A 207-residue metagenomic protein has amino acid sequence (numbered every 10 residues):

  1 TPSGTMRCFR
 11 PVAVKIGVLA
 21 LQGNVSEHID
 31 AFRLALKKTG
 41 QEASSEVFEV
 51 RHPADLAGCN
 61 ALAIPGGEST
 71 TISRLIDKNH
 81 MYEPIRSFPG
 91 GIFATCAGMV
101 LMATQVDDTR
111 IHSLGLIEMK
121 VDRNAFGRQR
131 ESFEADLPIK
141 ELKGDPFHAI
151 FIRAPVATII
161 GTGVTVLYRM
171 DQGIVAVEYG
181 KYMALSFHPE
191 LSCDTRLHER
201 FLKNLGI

Functional and structural regions predicted by a protein language model:
T1-K78, P84, T195-E199, K203-I207: N-terminal beta1-alpha1 cap of cysteine-dependent amidohydrolase-like domains
A13-K15, G144-P146, V177-M183: Beta-strand-turn-beta hairpins that frame and shape the catalytic cleft of phosphate-ester-processing enzymes
G23, R153-I207: C-terminal and late-domain segments of enzyme folds
S45-F48, H148, T165, M183: Conserved beta-strand segments of alpha/beta enzyme cores
A63-I64, A94, L185: Redox-cofactor binding/interface segments in oxidoreductases and associated redox assembly factors
E68-P138: Cysteine-nucleophile active-site neighborhood
T109-G173: Pocket-forming structural segment of enzyme catalytic cores
